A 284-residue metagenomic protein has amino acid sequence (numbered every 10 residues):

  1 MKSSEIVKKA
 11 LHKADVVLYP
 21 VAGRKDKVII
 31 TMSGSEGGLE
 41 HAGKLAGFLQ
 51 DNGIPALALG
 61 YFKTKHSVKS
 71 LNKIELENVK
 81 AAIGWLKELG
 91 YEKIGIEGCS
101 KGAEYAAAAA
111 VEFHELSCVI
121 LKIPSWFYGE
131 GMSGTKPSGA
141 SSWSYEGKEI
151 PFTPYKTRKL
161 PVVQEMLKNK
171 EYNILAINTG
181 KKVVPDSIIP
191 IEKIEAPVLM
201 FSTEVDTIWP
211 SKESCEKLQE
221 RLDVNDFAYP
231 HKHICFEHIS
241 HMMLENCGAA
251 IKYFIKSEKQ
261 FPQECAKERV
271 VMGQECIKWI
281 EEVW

Functional and structural regions predicted by a protein language model:
M1-K27, E264: N-terminal cap/lid segment of alpha/beta-hydrolase-fold proteins
G23, V162-M242, G273, E281: Serine-hydrolase catalytic core
D26, S33-G38, S100, E204: Active-site glycine-rich loops that stabilize anionic/oxyanionic intermediates across multiple enzyme folds
A46-H66: Conserved alpha/beta-hydrolase
F62-G95: Catalytic nucleophile-loop/oxyanion-hole region of alpha/beta-hydrolase and closely related hydrolase-like folds
G98-A106: Gly/Ala-rich beta-loop-alpha elbow adjacent to hydrolase catalytic centers
A109-N173: Hydrolase active-site cap/lid region
C247-W284: Catalytic active-site module of serine/aspartate enzymes centered on a nucleophile-bearing elbow/loop
